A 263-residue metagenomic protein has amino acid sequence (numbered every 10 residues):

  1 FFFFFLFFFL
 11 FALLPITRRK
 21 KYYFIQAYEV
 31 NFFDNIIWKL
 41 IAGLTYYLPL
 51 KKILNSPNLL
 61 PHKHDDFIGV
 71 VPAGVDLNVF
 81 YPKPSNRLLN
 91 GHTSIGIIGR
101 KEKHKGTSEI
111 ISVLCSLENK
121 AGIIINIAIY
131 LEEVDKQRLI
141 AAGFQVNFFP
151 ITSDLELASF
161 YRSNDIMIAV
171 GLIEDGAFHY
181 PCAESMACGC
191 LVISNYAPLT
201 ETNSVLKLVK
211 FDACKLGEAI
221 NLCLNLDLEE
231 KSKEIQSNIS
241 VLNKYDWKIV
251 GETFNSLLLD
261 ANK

Functional and structural regions predicted by a protein language model:
N31-I53: Membrane-proximal helix-turn-helix segments that form the acceptor-binding/catalytic region of lipid-linked
F33-I36, G69-H92: Acidic anion/phosphate-binding donor-loop and adjacent secondary structure in glycosyltransferase catalytic cores
N86-K105, I111-S116: Conserved donor-binding/catalytic core segment of Leloir-type glycosyltransferases
D135-L155: Nucleotide-activated donor-binding/catalytic signature segment of Leloir-type glycosyltransferases, i.e., the conserved
R162-A177, C190: Acidic donor-binding loop of glycosyltransferase active sites
A187-S194: Short hydrophobic beta-strand element within catalytic cores of glycosyltransferases and related nucleotide-activated
E201-L222: Change "using UDP/GDP/dTDP sugars" to "using nucleotide sugars
L228-N262: A charged, aromatic-enriched C-terminal amphipathic alpha-helix characteristic of glycosyltransferases across folds
